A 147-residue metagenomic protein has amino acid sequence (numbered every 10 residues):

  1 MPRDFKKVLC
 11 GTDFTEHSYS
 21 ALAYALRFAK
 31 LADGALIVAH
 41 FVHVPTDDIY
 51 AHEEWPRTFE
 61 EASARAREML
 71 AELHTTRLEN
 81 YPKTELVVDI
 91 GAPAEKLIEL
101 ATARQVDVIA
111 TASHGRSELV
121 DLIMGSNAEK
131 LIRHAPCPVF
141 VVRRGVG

Functional and structural regions predicted by a protein language model:
M1-R3, T75-I109, V146-G147: Structural beta-alpha unit
P2-E53: Small/aliphatic-rich secondary-structure junction motif
I37-A39, E85-D89, F140: General small-molecule cofactor/ligand-binding pocket signal
H40, A112-H114, R143-R144: Short secondary-structure boundary segments
E53-R57, A103-R104, N127-A128: Short, hinge-like loop/turn segments at secondary-structure boundaries
W55-E68: A short acidic, glycine-rich active-site loop that binds or catalyzes chemistry on phosphate/adenosine moieties
V108-K130: Glycine-rich, Arg-bearing micro-motifs that act as flexible, cationic patches
